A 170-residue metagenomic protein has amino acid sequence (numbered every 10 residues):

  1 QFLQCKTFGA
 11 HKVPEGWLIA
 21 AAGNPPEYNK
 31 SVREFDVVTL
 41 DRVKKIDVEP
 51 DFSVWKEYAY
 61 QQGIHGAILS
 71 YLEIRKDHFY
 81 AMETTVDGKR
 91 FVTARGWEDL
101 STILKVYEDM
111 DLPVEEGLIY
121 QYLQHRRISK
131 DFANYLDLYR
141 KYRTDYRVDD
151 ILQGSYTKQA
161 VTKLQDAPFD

Functional and structural regions predicted by a protein language model:
Q1-A20: Conserved catalytic/switch belt of AAA+ P-loop NTPases
Q4-G9, Y28, K45, I64 (+2 more regions): Alpha-helix capping at helix-to-loop junctions
K6-H11, K30-F35, D87: Catalytic micro-motifs at enzyme active sites that drive phosphoryl/nucleotidyl and oxygen chemistry
P14, D36, H65-L69: Generic structural signal for alpha-helix starts
E15, S31-S53: A short helix-turn-beta junction within AAA+ P-loop NTPase domains corresponding to the substrate/partner-engaging
N24: Conserved H-loop
E57-Y58: Mixed-charge intrinsically disordered linker/loop segments at interdomain junctions
Q61-D170: Alpha-helical lid/collar subdomain of P-loop NTPases
